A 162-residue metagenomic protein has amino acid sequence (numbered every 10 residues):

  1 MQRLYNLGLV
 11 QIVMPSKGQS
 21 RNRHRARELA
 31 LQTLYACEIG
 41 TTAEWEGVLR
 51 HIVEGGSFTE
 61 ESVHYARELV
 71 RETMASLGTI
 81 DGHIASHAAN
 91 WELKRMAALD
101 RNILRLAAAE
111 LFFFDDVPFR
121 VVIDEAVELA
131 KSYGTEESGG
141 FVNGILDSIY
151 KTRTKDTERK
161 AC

Functional and structural regions predicted by a protein language model:
M1-C162: N-terminal interaction/assembly modules
